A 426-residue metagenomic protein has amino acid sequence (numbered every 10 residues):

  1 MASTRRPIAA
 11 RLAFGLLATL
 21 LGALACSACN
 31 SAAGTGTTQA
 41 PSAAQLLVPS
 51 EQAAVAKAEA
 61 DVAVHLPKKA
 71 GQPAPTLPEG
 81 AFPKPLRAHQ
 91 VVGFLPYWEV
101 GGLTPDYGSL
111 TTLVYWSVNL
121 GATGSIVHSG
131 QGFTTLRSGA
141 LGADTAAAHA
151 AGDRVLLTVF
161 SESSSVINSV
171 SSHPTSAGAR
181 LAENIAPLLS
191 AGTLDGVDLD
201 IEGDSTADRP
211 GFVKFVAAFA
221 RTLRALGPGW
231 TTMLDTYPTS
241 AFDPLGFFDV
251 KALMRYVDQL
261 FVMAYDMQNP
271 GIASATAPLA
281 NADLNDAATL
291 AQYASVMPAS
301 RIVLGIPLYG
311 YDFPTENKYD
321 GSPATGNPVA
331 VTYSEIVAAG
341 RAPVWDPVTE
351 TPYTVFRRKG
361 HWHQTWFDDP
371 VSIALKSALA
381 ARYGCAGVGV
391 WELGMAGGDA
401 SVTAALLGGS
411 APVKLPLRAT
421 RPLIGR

Functional and structural regions predicted by a protein language model:
M1-A10: N-terminal secretory signal peptides that target proteins for export/translocation
S27-A32: Bacterial signal peptide processing site
G36-P187, P416: Glycan-recognition patch characteristic of GH18 chitinases/ENGases and related GlcNAc/peptidoglycan-binding proteins
A53-A81, R301, I306-L379, A404-R426: Glycan-binding loop/region signatures in secreted carbohydrate-active enzymes
Y97-L103, S138-D144, R180-P187, S240-K251 (+3 more regions): Alpha-helical scaffolding within the catalytic cores of extracellular/periplasmic polymer-degrading hydrolases
L113, L199, L260, L304 (+2 more regions): Conserved, mostly hydrophobic/aromatic
S117, A182-G211, V262-D266: Active-site groove signature of glycoside hydrolases
T123-G139, D204-A339: Substrate-binding surface in catalytic domains of secreted glycosidases
